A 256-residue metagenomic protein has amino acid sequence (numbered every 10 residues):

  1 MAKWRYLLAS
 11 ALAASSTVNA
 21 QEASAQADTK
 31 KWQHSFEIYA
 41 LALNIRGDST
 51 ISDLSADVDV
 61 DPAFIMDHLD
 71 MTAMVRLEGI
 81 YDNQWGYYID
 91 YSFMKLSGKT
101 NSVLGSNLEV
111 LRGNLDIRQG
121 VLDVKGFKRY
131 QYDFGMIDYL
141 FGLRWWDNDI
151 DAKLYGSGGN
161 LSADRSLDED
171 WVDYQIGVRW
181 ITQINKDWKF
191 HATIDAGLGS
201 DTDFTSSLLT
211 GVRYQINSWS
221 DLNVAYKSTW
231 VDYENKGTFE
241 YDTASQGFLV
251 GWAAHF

Functional and structural regions predicted by a protein language model:
M1-K31: Cleavable N-terminal export/targeting peptides
Q21-F93, H255: Short glycine/proline- and aromatic-enriched beta-strand/turn motifs that initiate or cap beta-hairpins
F36, V75-G79, V124-K128, F141-L143 (+3 more regions): Residues on the lipid-exposed face of transmembrane beta-strands in outer-membrane beta-barrel proteins
F36-A42, I89-F93, K128, Y139-W145 (+4 more regions): Transmembrane beta-barrel strands of outer-membrane/channel proteins
N44-D70, Y91-G120, D147-W171, G199 (+1 more regions): Extracellular/periplasm-exposed beta-strand and loop segments of Gram-negative cell-envelope proteins, dominated by
Q84-Y87, F134-I137, K186-F190, W219-L222: Repeated loop/turn-to-beta-strand initiation elements of outer-membrane beta-barrel proteins
W146, N160-D195: Detector for outer-membrane/organellar transmembrane beta-barrel domains, recognizing the amphipathic beta-strand
D195-S207: Solvent-exposed loop/turn segments connecting transmembrane beta-strands in outer-membrane beta-barrel proteins
